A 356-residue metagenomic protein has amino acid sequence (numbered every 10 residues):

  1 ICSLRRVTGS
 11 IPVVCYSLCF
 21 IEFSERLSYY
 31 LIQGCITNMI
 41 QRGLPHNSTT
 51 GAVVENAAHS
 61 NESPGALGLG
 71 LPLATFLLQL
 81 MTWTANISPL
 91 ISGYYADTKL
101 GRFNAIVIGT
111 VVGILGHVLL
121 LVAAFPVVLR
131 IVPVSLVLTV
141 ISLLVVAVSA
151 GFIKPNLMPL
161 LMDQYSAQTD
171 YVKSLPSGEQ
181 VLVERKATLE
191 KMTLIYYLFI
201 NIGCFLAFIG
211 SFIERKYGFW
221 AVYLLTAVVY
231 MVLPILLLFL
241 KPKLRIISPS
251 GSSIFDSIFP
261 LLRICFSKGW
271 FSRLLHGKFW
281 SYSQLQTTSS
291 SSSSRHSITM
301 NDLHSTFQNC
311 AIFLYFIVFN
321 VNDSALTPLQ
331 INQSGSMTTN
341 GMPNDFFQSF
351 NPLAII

Functional and structural regions predicted by a protein language model:
I1-H59, G65-Y171, E184-I356: Hydrophobic transmembrane alpha-helices of multi-pass solute transporters/permeases
K173-L175: Membrane-interface alpha-helices at helix entry/exit sites of multi-pass transporters
G178-V181: Flexible helix-coil transition and linker loops at the boundaries of alpha-helical arrays
